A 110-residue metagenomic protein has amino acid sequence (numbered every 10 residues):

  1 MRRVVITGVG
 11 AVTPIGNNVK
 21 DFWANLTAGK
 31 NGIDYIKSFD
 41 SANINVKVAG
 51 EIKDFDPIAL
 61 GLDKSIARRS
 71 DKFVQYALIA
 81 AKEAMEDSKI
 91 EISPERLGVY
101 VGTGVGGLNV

Functional and structural regions predicted by a protein language model:
M1-V110: Conserved "HGTGT" condensation-loop signature of ketosynthase/thiolase-family condensing enzymes that catalyze
